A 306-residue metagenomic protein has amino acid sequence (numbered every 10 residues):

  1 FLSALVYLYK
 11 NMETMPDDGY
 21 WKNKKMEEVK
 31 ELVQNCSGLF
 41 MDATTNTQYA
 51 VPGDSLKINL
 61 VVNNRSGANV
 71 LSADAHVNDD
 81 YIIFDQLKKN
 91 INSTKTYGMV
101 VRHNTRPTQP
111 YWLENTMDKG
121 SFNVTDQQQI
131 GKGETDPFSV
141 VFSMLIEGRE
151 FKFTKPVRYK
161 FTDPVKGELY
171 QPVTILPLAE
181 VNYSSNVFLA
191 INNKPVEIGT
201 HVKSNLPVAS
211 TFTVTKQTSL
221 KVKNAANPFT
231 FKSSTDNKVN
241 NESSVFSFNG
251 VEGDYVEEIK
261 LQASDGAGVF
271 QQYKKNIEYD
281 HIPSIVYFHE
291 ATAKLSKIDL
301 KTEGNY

Functional and structural regions predicted by a protein language model:
F1-R65, N69-L71, V77, S139-E147 (+5 more regions): Histidine-centered catalytic/metal-binding microenvironments
N46-Q48, Q128-I130, N186-A190, S234: Outer-membrane beta-barrel proteins
V51-G53, L87-T94, A190-P195, N224-A226 (+1 more regions): Solvent-exposed, conformationally flexible loop/turn segments
L56-F84, K95-V100, T108-P110, F138-V141 (+3 more regions): Beta-strand-rich binding/interaction modules
D79, G148, D265-A267: Residue-level detection of beta-strand-connecting loop/turn positions
K89-P156, N241-E258: Eukaryote-biased detector of low-complexity, proline/serine/threonine-rich segments and adjacent exposed loops
K132-T135, S139-L206, N276-N305: Acidic, serine/threonine- and proline-rich intrinsically disordered appendage/tail regions
S243-T292: Helix-enriched interaction subdomains in cytosolic or periplasmic regions, typified by TIR/SEFIR signaling/NADase cores
